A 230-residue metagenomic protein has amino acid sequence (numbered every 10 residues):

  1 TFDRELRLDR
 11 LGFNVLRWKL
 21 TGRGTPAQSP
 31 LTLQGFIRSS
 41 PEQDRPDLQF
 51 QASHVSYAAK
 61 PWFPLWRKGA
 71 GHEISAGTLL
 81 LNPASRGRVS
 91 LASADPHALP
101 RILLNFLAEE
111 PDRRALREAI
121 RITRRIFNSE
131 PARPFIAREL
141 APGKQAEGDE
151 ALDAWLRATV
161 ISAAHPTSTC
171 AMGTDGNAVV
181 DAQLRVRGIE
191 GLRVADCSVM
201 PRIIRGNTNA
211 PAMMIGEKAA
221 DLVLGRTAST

Functional and structural regions predicted by a protein language model:
T1-D3, I37-S40, E73-A132, D153-T230: C-terminal structured subdomain/cap of oxidoreductase catalytic cores
T1-G69, R125-P131, A154, A158 (+2 more regions): Mid-to-C-terminal "cap/lid" subdomains and adjacent gly/pro-rich loops that border and regulate access to redox
R23, P111, G143-K144: A general boundary/transition motif marking the beginning of the first structured unit of a protein
Q51, A119, I136-E139: Mobile, glycine/GP-rich and aromatic-enriched active-site lid/loop segments adjacent to catalytic centers
R133-K144, T230: Short, glycine/acidic-rich hinge or "gate" loops at secondary-structure transitions that mediate conformational
